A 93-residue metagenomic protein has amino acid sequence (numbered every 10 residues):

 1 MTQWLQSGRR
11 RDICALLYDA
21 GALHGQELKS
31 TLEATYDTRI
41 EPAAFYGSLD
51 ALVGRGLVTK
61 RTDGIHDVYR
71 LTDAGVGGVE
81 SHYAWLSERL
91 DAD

Functional and structural regions predicted by a protein language model:
M1-Y18: Short alpha-helical segments that sit at the start of domains
L17-A20, T35-Y36: Short helix-capping/hinge SLiMs at alpha-helix to coil transitions
L23-E33: Short acidic, hydrophobic short linear motifs in intrinsically disordered regions
Y46-D50: Short, hydrophobic-biased segments on the C-terminal half of alpha helices that form "recognition helices"
V53-R61: A short, conserved structural fragment
T62-V68: Short, Lys/Arg-rich nucleic-acid/phosphate-binding segment
E80-D93: Amphipathic alpha-helical dimerization/coiled-coil segments that flank or bridge DNA-binding/regulatory modules
